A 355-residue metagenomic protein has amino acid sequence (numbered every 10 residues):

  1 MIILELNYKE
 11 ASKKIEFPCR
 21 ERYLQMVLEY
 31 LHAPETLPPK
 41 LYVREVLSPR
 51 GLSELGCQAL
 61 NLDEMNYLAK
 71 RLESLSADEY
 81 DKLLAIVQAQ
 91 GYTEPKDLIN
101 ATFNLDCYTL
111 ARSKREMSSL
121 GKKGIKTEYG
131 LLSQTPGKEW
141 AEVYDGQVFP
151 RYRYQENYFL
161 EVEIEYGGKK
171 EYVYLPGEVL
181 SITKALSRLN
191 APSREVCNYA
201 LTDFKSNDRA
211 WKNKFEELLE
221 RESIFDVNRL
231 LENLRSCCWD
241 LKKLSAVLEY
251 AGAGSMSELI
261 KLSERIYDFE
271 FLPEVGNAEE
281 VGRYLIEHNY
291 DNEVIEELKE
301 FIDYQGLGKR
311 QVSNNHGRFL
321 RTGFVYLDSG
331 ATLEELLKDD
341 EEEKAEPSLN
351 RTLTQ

Functional and structural regions predicted by a protein language model:
M1-I3, K184, R221-I224, L353-Q355: Extended, charge-rich C-terminal regions with high alpha-helical propensity
M1-Y8, Y158-Y166: A short beta-strand micro-motif
K9, R20, E178: An acidic- and aromatic-residue-enriched active-site/binding cleft used to recognize and process polar
A11-F17, K170-L175: A short, exposed loop/beta-hairpin motif centered on an aromatic-Gly-Thr core
V27-K123, T127-Y129, S133-E156, P176-E300 (+1 more regions): Mixed-charge (acidic/basic) macromolecular-recognition segments
F301-Q305, R310-N315, R321: Long, compositionally biased intrinsically disordered terminal regions
D303, E343-Q355: Non-Sec secretion/translocation targeting segments of pathogen effectors
